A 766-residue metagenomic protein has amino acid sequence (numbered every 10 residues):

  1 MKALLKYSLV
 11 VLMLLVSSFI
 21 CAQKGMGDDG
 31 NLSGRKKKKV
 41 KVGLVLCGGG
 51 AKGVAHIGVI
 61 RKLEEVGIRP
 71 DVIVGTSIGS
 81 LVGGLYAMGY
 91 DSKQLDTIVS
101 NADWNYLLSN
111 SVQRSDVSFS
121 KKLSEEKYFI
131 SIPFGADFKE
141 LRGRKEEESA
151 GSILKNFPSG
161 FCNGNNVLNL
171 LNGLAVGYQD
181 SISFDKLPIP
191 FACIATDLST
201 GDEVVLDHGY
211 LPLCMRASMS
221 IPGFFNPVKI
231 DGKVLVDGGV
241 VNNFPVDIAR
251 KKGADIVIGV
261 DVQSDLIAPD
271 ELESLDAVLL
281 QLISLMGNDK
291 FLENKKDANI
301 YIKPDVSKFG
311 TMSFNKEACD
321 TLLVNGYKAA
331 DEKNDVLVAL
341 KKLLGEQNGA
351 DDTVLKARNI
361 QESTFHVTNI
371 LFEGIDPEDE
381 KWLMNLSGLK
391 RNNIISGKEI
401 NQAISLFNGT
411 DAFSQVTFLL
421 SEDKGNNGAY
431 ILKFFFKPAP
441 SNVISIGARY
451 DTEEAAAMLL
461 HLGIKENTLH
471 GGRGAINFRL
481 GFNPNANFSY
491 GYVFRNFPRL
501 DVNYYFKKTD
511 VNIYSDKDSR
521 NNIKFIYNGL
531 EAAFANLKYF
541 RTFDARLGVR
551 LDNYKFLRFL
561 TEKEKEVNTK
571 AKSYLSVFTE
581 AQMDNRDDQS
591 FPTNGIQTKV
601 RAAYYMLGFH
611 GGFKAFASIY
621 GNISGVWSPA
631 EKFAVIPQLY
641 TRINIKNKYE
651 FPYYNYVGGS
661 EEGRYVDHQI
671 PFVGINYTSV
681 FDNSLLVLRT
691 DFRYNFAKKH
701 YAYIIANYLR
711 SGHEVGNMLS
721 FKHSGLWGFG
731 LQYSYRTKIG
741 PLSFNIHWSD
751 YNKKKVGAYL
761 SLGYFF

Functional and structural regions predicted by a protein language model:
M1-D29, I643: Bacterial Sec-dependent N-terminal signal peptides
A22-T76, G84-S405, G409-E422, A439-P440: Patatin-like phospholipase
G49, G79, L95, G201 (+14 more regions): Buried hydrophobic packing residues in well-ordered domains
A195-D197, D207, P304, G374-D376 (+7 more regions): Flexible glycine-/small-residue-rich
K398, Q415-I431, F435-R586, V657-P671 (+2 more regions): Gram-negative/organellar outer-membrane beta-barrel architecture
V443-I446, F578-Q582, R586-A697: C-terminal outer-membrane beta-barrel translocator/porin domains of Gram-negative envelope proteins and their
N467-R473, R495-R499, Y539-D544, D587-I596 (+5 more regions): Short loop/turn motifs that connect adjacent beta-strands in outer-membrane beta-barrel proteins
R693-W727: C-terminal hydrophobic structural anchor segments that stabilize assembly/packing rather than catalytic chemistry
